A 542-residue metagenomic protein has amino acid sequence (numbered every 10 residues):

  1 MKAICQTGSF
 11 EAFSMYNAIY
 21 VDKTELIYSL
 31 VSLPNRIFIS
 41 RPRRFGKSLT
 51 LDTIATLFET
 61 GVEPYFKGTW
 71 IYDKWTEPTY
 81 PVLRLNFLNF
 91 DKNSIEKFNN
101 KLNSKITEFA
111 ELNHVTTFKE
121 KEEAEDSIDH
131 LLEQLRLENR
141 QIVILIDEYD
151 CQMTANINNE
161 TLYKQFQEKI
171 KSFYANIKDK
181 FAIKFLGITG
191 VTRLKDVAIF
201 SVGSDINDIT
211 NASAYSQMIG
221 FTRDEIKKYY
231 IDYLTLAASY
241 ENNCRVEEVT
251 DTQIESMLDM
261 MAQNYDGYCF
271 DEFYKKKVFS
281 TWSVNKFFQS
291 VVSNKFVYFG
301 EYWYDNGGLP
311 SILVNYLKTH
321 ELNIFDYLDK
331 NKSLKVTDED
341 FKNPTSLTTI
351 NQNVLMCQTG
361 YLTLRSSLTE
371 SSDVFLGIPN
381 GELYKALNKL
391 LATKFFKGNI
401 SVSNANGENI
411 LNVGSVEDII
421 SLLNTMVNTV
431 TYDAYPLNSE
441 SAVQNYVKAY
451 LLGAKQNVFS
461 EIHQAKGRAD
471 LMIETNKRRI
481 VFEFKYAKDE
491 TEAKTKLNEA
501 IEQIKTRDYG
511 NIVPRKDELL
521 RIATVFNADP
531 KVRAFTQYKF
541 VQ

Functional and structural regions predicted by a protein language model:
M1-Y28: N-terminal pre-Walker A segment at the start of P-loop NTPase domains
Q6, V62-E111: P-loop NTPase motor core
K47: Conserved lysine of the Walker
L57-P78, E122, F200, S460-I462: Flexible phosphate/Mg2+-sensing switch loops adjacent to catalytic phosphate-binding sites
H130-L135, K164-L186, D508-G510: Substrate-engagement module of ASCE P-loop NTPases
A198-S201, I209-Q289: Amphipathic alpha-helical segments of the small helical/lid subdomains adjacent to P-loop NTPase cores
I206, K277-A500, T506-D508, K531-Q542: Extended alpha-helical interface modules used as scaffolds for assembling large macromolecular complexes
I512, D517-Q542: Domain-level recognition of nuclease-like catalytic cores that cleave nucleotide substrates
